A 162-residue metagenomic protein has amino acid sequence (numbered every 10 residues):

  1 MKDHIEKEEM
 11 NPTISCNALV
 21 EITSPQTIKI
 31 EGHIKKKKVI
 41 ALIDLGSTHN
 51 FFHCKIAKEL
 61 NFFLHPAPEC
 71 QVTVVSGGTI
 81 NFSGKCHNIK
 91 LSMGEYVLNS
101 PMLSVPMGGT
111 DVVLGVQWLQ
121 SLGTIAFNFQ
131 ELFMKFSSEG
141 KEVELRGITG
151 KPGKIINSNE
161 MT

Functional and structural regions predicted by a protein language model:
M1-I22, E142-T162: Intrinsically disordered, low-complexity charged segments
K2-K36, Q71-K85: Pepsin-like aspartyl protease folds
T27, K38, L45-T162: Aspartic protease core domain of the pepsin/retropepsin superfamily
